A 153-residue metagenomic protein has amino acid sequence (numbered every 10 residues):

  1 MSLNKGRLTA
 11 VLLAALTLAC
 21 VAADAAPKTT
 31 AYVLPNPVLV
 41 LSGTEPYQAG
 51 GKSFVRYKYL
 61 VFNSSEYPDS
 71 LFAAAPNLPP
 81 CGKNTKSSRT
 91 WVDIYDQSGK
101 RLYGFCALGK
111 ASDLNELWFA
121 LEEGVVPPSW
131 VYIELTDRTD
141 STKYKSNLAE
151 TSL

Functional and structural regions predicted by a protein language model:
S2-V11: Bacterial N-terminal signal peptides that target proteins for export
A10-A19: Bacterial N-terminal signal peptides
A22-P27: Boundary at the C-terminal end of the N-terminal hydrophobic targeting segment
L34-S87: Short, surface-exposed binding/anchoring microloops in extracellular/periplasmic proteins
W91-Y95: Beta-strand signatures of extracellular beta-sandwich domains
D96-T142: Short, solvent-exposed, Trp/other aromatic-anchored flexible loops in extracytoplasmic proteins
Y144-T151: Short Trp-Ser/Thr-centered turn/loop motifs at beta-strand boundaries
